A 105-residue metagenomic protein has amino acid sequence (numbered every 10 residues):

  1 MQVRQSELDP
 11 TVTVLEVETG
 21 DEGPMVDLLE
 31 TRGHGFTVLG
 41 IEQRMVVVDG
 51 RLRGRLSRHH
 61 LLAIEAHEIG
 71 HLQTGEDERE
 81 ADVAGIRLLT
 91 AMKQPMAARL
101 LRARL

Functional and structural regions predicted by a protein language model:
M1-D27: A metal-dependent hydrolase signature that marks the N-terminal structural subdomain at the beginning of catalytic folds
V12-V14, V46-V48, E65-A66: Hydrophobic beta-strand residues in large extracellular and virion-surface proteins
T19-R58, I69-L72: Active-site scaffold of zinc-dependent metalloenzymes
R53-G54, E68-A84, M92-K93: Catalytic Zn2+-binding segment of zinc metalloproteases
H60, I64, E80-R87: Extracytoplasmic/secreted proteins, especially bacterial periplasmic and envelope-associated proteins
Q94-L105: Long, well-structured alpha-helical subdomains associated with metal-dependent extracellular/ecto-lumenal hydrolases
